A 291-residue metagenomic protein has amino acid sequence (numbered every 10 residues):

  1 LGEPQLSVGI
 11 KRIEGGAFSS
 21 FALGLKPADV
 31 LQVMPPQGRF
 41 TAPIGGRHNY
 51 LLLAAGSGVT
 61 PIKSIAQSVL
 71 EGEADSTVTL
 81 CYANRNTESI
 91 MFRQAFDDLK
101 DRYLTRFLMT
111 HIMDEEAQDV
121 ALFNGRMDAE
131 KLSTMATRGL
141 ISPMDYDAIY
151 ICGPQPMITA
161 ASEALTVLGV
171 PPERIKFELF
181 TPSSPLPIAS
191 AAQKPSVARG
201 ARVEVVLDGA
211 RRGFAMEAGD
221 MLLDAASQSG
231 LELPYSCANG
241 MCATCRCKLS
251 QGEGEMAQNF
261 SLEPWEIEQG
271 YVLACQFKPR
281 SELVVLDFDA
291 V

Functional and structural regions predicted by a protein language model:
L1-V30, M34, H48, N84-T87 (+2 more regions): Ferredoxin-reductase
L6-G9, S76-R85, T110-M113, K176-E178: Short internal beta-strands
G38-G45: Short, Lys/Arg- and Gly-enriched loop/turn segments at beta-strand edges
G45-Y50, R199: A short, charged/proline- and glycine-enriched loop that marks the coil->beta-strand transition at the N-terminal
N49-L51, T79, A148: Structural motif
Y50-T60: Short, glycine-rich nucleotide/cofactor-binding loops
V59-E71: Histidine-anchored nucleotide/phosphate-binding helix
E88-V291: Reductase modules of NAD(P)H-dependent flavoproteins
